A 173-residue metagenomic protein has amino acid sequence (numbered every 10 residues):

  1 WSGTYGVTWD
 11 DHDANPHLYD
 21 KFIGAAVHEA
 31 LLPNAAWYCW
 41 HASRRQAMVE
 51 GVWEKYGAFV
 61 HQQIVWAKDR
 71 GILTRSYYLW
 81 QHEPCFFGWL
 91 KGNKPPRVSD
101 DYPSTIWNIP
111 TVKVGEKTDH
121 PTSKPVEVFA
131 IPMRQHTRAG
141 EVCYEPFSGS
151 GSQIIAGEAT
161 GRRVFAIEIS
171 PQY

Functional and structural regions predicted by a protein language model:
W1-P171: Core catalytic lobe of class I
